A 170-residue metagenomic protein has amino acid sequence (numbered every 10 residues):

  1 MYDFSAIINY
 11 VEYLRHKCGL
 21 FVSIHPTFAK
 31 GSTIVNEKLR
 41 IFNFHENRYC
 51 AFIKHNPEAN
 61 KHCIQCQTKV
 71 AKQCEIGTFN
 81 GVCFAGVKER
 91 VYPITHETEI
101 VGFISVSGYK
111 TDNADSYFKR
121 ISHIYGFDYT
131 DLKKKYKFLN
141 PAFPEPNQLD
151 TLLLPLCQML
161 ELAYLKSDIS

Functional and structural regions predicted by a protein language model:
M1-K17, G102-F103, S107-S170: Juxtadomain coupling helices with adjacent low-complexity linkers
D3-V87: Structured interaction and signal-relay segments at domain junctions
S23-H25, G81, P93, G102-S105: A structural signal for short, well-ordered beta-strand segments and their strand-loop junctions that often border
T27, T33, T68, T78 (+4 more regions): Residue-identity detector for threonine
C50-I53, P93, T130, K137: Compositionally biased, intrinsically disordered low-complexity regions enriched in proline and serine
C83-T95, I100, T111-R120: A short beta-strand signature within small-molecule sensing/ligand-binding domains used in signal transduction
